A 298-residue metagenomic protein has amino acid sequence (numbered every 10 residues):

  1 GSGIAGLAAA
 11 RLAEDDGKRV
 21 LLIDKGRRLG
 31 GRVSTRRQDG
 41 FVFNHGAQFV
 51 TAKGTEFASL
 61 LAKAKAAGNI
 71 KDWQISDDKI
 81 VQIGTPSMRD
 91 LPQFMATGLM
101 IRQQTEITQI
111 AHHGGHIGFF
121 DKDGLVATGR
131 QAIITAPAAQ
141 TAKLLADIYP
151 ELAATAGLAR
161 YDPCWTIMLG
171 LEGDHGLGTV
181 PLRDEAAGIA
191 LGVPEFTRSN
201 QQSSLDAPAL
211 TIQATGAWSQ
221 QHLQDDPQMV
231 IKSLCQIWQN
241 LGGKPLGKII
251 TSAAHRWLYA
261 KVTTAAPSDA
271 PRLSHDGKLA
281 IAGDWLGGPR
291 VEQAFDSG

Functional and structural regions predicted by a protein language model:
R11-D39: Glycine-rich FAD pyrophosphate-binding loop
G30, R130-L182, K244-G247: Central helical "cap/lid" subdomain
F49-E56, I70, Q74-A96, Q224-S233: Short beta-strand to alpha-helix junction loop
Q103-I117: A conserved short coil-to-beta-strand element within the FAD-binding core of flavoproteins
D123-Q131: Core beta-strand elements of the Rossmann-like FAD/NAD(P) dinucleotide-binding domain in flavoenzyme oxidoreductases
M168-L223, M229, S233-G242: Active-site substrate-recognition segment that forms the wall of the catalytic cavity or substrate channel
K232-S233, W238-G277: Flavin (FAD/FMN) cofactor-binding core of flavoprotein oxidoreductases
A270-G298: Short FAD-binding loop at a beta-strand-to-alpha-helix junction that anchors the flavin cofactor in diverse
